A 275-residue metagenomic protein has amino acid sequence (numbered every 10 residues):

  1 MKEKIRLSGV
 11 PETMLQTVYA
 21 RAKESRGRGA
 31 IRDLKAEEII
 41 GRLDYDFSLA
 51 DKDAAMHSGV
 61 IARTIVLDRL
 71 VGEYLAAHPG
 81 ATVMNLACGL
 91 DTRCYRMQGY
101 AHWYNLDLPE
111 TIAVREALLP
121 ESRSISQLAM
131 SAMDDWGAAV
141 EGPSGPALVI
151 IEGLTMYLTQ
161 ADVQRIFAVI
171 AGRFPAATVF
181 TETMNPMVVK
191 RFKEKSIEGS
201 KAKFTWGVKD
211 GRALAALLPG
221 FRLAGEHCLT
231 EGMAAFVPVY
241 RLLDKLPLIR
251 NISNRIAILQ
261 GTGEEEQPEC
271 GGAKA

Functional and structural regions predicted by a protein language model:
M1-M84, C88-M130, P143: Rossmann-like AdoMet
W136-S144: Short amphipathic alpha-helix with an adjacent loop that forms part of the alpha/beta core around
V149-I150: A conserved beta-strand element that flanks and buttresses the S-adenosyl-L-methionine
Y157-V169: A short, conserved alpha-helix within the catalytic core of class I
R173-P186: Conserved beta-strand signature within the Rossmann-like core of class I S-adenosyl-L-methionine
P186-A202: Short, glycine-/aromatic-enriched active-site segment of Class I SAM-dependent methyltransferases
K201-E231: Short alpha-helix
G232, F236-G271, A275: Core SAM-dependent methyltransferase catalytic element
